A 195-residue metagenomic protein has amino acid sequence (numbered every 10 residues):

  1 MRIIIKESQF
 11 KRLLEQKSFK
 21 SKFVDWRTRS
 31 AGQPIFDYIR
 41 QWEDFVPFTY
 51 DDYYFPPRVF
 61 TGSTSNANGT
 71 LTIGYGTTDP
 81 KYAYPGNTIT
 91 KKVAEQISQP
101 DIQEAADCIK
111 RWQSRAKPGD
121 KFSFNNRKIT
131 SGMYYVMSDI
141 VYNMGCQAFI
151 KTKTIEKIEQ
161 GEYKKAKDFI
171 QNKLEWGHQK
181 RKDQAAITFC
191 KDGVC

Functional and structural regions predicted by a protein language model:
M1-K22: Protein-protein interaction and targeting regions used for scaffolding, dimerization, and localization
S21-R29, Q33-D37, W42-F45, Q99 (+2 more regions): Long, amphipathic alpha-helical surface segments
S30-N68: Catalytic nucleotidyl-transfer cores of nucleotide-processing enzymes
G32-F36, K128-S138, K165: Alpha-helical scaffolds flanking conserved acidic
R40-E43, G74-T78, I140-Y142: Active-site-proximal beta-strand/loop segments in catalytic clefts of secreted hydrolases
P56-N87, S98: Substrate-binding/active-site groove segments that recognize and process beta-1,4-linked N-acetyl-hexosamine
K81-F124, S131-K151: Alpha-helical segment that forms one wall of the substrate-binding/catalytic cleft in peptidoglycan-active domains
